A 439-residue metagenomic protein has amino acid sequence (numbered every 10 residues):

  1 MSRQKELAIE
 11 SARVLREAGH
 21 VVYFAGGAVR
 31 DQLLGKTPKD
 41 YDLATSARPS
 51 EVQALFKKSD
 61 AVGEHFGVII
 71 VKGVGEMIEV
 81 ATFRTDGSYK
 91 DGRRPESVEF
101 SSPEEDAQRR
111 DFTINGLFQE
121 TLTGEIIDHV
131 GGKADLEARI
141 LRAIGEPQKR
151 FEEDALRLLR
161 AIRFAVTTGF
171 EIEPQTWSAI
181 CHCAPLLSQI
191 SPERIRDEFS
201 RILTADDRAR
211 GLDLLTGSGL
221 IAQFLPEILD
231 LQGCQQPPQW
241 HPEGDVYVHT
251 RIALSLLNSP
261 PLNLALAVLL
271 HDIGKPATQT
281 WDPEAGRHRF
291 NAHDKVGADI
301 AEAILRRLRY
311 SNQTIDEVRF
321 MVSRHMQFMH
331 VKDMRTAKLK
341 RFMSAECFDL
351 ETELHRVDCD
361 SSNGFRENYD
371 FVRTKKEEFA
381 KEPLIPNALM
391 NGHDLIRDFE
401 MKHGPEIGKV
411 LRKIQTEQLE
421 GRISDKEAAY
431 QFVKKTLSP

Functional and structural regions predicted by a protein language model:
M1-P439: Catalytic cores of the polymerase beta-like nucleotidyltransferase superfamily and closely associated nucleotide
